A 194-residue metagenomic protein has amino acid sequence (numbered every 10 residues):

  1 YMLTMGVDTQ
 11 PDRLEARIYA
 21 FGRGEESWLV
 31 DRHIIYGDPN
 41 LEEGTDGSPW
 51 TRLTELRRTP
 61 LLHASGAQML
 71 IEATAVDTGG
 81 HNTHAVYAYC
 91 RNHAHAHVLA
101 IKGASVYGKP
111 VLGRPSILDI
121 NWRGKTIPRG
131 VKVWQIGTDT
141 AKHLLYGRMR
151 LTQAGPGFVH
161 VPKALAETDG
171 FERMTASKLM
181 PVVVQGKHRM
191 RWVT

Functional and structural regions predicted by a protein language model:
Y1-Q10: Two-metal-ion RNase H-like nuclease active-site motif
M5, A16, E25-V193: Mg2+-dependent endonuclease catalytic cores in nucleic-acid-processing enzymes, primarily RNase H-like
T9-D12, G22-R23: Short, solvent-exposed loop/edge-beta patches enriched in aromatic
I18-A20: RNase H-like nuclease fold core
